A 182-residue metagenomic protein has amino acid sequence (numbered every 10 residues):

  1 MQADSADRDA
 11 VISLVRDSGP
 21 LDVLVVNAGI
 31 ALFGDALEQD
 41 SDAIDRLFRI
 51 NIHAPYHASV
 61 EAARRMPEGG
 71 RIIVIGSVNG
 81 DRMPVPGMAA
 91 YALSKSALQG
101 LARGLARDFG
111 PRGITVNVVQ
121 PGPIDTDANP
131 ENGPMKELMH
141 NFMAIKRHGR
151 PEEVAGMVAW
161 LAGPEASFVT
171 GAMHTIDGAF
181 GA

Functional and structural regions predicted by a protein language model:
Q2-S13, S41, E152-E153: The beta1-alpha1 cofactor-binding region of Rossmann-like NAD(H)/NADP(H)-dependent oxidoreductases
D35-A36, D40-F48, M139: Substrate-binding pocket helix/loop in short-chain dehydrogenase/reductase
Q39, M83-A92, G104: Active-site loop-to-helix junction immediately N-terminal to the catalytic Tyr of the SDR YXXXK motif in Rossmann-fold
S59, S94, A102: Active-site helix of classical SDR
R64, R107-P111, S167: Alpha-helical segment proximal to the catalytic Tyr-Lys
R65, R147-I176, F180-G181: C-terminal substrate-recognition "lid" of short-chain dehydrogenase/reductases
S77: Residue(s) in the substrate-gating loop at a strand-loop-helix junction that position the organic substrate next
